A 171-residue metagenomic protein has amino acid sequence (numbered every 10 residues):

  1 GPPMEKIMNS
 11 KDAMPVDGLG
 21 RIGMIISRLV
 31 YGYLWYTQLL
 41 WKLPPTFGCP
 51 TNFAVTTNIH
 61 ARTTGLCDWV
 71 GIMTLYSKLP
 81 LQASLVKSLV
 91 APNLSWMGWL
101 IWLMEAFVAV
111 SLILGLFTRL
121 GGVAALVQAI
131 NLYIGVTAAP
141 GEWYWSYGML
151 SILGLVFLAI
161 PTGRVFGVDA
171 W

Functional and structural regions predicted by a protein language model:
P3-F107, L114-W171: Extended, low-polarity transmembrane helix blocks
